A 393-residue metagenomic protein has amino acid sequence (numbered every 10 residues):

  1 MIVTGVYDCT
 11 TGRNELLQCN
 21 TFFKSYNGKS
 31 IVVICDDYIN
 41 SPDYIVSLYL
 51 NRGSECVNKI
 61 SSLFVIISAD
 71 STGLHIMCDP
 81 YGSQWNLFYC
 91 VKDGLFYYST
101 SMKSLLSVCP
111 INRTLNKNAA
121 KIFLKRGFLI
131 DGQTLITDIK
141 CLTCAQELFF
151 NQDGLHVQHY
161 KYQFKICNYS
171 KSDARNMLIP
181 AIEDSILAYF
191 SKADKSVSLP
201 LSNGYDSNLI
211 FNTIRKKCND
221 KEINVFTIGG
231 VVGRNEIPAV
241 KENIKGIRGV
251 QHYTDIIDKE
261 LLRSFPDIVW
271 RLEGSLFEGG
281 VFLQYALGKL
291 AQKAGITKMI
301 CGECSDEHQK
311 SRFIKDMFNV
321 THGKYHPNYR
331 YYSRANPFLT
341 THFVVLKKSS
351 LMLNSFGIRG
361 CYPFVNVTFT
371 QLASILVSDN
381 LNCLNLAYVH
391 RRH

Functional and structural regions predicted by a protein language model:
M1-D255, K259, F265: Cysteine-centered catalytic environments shared across enzyme families
G73-H75, Q152, H159, F164-H393: ATP-dependent adenylate-handling active sites, centered on carboxylate activation for C-N bond formation
